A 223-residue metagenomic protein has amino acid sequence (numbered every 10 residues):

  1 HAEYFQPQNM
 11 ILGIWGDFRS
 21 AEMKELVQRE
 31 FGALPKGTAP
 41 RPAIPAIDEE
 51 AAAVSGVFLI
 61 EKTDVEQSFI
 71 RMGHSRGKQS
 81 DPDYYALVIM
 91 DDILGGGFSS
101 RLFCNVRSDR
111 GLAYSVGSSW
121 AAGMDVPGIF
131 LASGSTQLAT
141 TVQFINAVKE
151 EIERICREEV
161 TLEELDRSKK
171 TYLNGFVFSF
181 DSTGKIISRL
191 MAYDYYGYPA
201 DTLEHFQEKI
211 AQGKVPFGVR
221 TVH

Functional and structural regions predicted by a protein language model:
H1-E30: Non-catalytic, conformational "gating/processing" segments within enzyme and secreted inhibitor domains
H1-N9, A33-D81, D92-Q143, E163-N174 (+2 more regions): Non-catalytic beta-strand/loop surface segments
R29-T38, E150-V160: A common structural junction motif
Y84-Y85: Zinc-dependent metallopeptidase catalytic helix centered on the HExxH motif and its immediate flanking segment
L190-T202, I210: C-terminal, helix-dominated tail/subdomain
